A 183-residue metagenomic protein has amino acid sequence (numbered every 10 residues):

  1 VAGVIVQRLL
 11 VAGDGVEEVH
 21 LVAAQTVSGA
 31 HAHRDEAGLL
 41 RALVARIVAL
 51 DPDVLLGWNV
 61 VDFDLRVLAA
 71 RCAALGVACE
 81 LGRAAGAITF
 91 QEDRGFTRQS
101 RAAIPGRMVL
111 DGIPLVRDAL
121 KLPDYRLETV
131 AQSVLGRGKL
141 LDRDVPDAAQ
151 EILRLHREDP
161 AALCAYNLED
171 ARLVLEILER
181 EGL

Functional and structural regions predicted by a protein language model:
V1-L43: Mobile, glycine- and charge-enriched loop segments and immediately flanking short secondary-structure elements within
H20, L56, M108-L110: Hydrophobic/aromatic beta-strand patches that form the interior of the parallel beta-sheet core in alpha/beta enzyme
V27-A30, R34, D51, L65 (+1 more regions): Active-site-proximal helix-loop-helix substrate-binding element of RNase H-like nuclease domains
L40, V44, L168-A171: Short, hydrophobic/amphipathic alpha-helical packing segments that form internal helix faces or helix-helix interfaces
L43-V67: Proline-aspartate-enriched helix->loop->beta-strand connector
V174: Active-site pocket-lining segments that scaffold enzyme catalytic pockets across diverse folds
L178-L183: Acidic catalytic cores of enzymes that act on phosphate-bearing nucleotides/polynucleotides
